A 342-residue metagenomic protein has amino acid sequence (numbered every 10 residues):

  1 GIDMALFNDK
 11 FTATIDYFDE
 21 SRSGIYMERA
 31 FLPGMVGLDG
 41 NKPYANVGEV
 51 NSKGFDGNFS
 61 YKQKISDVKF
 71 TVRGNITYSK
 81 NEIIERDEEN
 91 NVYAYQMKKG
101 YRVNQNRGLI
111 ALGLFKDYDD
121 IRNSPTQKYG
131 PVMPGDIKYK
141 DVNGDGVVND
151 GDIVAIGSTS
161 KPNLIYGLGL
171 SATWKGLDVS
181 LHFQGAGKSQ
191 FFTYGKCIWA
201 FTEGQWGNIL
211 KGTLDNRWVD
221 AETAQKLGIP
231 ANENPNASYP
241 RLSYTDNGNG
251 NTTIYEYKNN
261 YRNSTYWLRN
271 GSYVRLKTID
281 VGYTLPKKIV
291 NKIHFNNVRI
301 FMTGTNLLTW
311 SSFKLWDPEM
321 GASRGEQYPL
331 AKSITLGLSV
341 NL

Functional and structural regions predicted by a protein language model:
I2-L6, F11-D19, F55-Q63, F70-Y78 (+5 more regions): Membrane-embedded beta-strands that build the outer-membrane beta-barrel scaffold
F18-I65, Q96-N104, G108-I110, Y139 (+1 more regions): Outer membrane beta-barrel strand-and-loop segments of large Gram-negative receptors, especially TonB-dependent
R22-E28, V68-K69, N81-D87, K188-Y194 (+3 more regions): Outer-membrane beta-barrel proteins
Y26-L32, N41-V50, D87, G100 (+5 more regions): Extracellular/periplasm-exposed beta-strand and loop segments of Gram-negative cell-envelope proteins, dominated by
M27-L32, K140-V148, G248-K258: Active-site-adjacent bridging/hinge elements
V50-S52, N163, V274, A331: Membrane-spanning beta-strands of outer-membrane beta-barrel proteins
K64-S160, F191, K196-G248: Conserved small-residue
E89, T193, A231-L342: Membrane-interface anchoring segments and C-terminal beta-barrel signals
